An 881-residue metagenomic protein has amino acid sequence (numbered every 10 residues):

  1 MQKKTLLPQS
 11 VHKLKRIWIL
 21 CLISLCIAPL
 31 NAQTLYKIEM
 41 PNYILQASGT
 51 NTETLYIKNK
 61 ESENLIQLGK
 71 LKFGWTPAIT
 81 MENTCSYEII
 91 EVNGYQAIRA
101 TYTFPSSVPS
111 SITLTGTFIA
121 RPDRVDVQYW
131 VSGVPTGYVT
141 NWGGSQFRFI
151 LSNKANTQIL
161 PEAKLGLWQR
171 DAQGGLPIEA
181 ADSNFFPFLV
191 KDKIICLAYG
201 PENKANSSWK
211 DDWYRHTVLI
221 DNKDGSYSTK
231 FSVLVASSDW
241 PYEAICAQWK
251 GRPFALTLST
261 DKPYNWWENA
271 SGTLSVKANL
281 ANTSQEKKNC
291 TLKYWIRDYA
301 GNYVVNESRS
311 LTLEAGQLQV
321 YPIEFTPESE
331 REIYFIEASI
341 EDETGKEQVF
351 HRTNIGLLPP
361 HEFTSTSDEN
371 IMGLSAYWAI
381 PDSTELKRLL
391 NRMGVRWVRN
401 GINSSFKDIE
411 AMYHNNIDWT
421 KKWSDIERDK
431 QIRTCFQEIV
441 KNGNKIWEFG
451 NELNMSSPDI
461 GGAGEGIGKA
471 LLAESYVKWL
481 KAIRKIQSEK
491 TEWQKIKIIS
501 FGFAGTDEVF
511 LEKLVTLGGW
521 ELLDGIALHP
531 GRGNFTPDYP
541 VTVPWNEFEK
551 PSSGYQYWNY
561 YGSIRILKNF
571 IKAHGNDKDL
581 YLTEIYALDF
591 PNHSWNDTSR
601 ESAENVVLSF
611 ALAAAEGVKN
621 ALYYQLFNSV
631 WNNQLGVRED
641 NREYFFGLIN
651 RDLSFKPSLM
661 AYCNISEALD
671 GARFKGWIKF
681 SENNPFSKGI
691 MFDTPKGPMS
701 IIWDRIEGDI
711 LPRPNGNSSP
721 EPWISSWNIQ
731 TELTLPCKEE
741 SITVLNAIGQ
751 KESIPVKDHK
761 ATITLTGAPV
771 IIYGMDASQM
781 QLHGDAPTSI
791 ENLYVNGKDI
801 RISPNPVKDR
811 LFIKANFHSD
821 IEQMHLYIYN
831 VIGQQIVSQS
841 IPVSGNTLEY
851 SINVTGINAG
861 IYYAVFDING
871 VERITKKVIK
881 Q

Functional and structural regions predicted by a protein language model:
T34-K37, D126-E202: Polysaccharide-binding surfaces and accessory modules of carbohydrate-active proteins
T34-V108, T115, L165: Acidic-aromatic substrate-binding/catalytic surfaces of carbohydrate-active enzymes
K37-E39, P177-T260, V276-A278: Beta-strand-rich recognition/accessory modules
V218, A587-C663, W677-P685: Aromatic/acidic polysaccharide-binding cleft in carbohydrate-active enzymes
Y227, V235-E243, P755-P787, G860: C-terminal beta-strand-rich structural cap/linker in extracellular carbohydrate-active enzymes
K277, K288, F680-K738, P769-I771 (+1 more regions): Carbohydrate-binding surface patches
A473-S609, E616: Noncatalytic carbohydrate-binding groove/subsite architecture in carbohydrate-active enzymes
L793-S803, V807-Q881: C-terminal outer-membrane/trafficking sorting elements
